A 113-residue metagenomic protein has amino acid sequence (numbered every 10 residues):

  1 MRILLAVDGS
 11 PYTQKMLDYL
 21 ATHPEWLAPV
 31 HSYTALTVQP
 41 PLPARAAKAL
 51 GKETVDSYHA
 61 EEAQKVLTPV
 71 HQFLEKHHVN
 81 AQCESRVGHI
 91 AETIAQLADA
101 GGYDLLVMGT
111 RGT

Functional and structural regions predicted by a protein language model:
M1-E53: Small/aliphatic-rich secondary-structure junction motif
L4, L36, L67, L105-L106: Generic leucine side-chain signal with a strong bias for well-ordered alpha-helical environments
A21, Q64, T68-E75: Class I S-adenosyl-L-methionine
E53-K65: A short acidic, glycine-rich active-site loop that binds or catalyzes chemistry on phosphate/adenosine moieties
Q72-L106: Structural beta-alpha unit
M108-T113: Glycine-rich, Arg-bearing micro-motifs that act as flexible, cationic patches
